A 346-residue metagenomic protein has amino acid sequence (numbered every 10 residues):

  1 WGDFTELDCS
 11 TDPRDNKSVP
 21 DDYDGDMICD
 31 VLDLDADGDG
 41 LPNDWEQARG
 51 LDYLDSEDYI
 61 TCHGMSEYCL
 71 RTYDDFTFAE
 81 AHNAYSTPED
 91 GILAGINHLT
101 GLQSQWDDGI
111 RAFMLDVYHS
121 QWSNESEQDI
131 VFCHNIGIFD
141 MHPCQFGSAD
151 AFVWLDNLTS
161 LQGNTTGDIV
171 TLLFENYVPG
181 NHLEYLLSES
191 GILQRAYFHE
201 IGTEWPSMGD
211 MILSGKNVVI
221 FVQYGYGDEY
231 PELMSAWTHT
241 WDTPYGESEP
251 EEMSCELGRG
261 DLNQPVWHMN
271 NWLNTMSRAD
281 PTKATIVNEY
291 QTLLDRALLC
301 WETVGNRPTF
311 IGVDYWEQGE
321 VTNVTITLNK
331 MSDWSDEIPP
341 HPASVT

Functional and structural regions predicted by a protein language model:
W1-G64: Extracellular calcium-associated, cysteine-rich motifs in secreted modular proteins
W45, S344-T346: Extracellular/luminal Pro/Thr/Ser-rich low-complexity repeat and linker "mucin-like" segments that act as
T61-S344: Catalytic cores of phosphodiester-bond hydrolases, prominently lipid phosphodiesterases
